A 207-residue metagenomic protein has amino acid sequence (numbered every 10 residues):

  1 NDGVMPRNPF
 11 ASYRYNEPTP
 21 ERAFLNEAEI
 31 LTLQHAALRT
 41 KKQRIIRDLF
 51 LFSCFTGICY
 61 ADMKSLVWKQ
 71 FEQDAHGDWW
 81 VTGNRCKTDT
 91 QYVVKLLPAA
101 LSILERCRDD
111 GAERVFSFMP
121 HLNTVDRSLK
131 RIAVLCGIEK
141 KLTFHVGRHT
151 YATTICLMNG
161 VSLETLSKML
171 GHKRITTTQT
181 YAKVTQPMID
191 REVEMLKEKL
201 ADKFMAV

Functional and structural regions predicted by a protein language model:
M5-Y60, K64, D110, N159: Basic, Lys/Arg- and aromatic-enriched nucleic-acid-binding interface segment
S12-E29, T56, S65-E105: Conserved tyrosine-mediated DNA breakage-rejoining catalytic core shared by Y-recombinases
R14, L31-L38, K64, L101 (+3 more regions): Amphipathic, well-packed alpha-helical segments that form the structural scaffold of globular domains
T19, R85-E105, D110-R131, T143: C-terminal catalytic core of Y-nucleophile DNA break-rejoin enzymes
F24, R85-D89, L170-M195: Catalytic-site neighborhood detector that most strongly recognizes the C-terminal catalytic loop/helix of tyrosine
I45-R47, L122-N123, E139-N159: Short basic/aromatic active-site micro-motif
L51, F55, A61-D62, R148-K173 (+1 more regions): C-terminal catalytic core of tyrosine-transesterase DNA break-rejoin enzymes
L196-V207: C-terminal secondary-structure termini that scaffold catalytic or DNA-interacting sites
